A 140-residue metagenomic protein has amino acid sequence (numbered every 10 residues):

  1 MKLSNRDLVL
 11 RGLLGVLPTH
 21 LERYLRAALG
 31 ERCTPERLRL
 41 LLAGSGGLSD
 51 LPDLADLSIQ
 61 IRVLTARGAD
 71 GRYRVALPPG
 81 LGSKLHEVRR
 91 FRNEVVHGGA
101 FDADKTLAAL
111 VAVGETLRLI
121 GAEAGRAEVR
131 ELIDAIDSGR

Functional and structural regions predicted by a protein language model:
M1-R140: Amphipathic alpha-helical interface elements
